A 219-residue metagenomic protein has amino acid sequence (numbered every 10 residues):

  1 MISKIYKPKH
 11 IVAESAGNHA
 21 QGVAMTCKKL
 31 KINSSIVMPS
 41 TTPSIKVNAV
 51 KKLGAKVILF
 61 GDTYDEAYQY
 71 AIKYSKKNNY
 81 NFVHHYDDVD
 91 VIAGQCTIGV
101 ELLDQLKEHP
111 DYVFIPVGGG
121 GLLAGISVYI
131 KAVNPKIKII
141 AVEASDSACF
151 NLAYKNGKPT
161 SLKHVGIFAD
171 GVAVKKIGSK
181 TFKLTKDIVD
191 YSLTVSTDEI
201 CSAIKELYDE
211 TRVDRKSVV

Functional and structural regions predicted by a protein language model:
M1-V219: PLP-dependent amino-acid enzyme catalytic core
